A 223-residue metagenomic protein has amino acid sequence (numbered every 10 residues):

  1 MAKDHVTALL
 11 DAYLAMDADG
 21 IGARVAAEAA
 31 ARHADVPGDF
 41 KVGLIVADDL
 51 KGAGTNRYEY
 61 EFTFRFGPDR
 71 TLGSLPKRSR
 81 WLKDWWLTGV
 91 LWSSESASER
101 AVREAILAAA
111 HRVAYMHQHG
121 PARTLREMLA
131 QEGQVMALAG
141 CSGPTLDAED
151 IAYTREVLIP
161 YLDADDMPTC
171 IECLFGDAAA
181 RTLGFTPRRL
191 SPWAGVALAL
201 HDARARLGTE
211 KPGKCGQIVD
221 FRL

Functional and structural regions predicted by a protein language model:
M1-H5: A structured, charge-rich N-terminal accessory region that forms the first stable segment of a protein and links
L10-D84: Auxiliary, metal-adjacent structural segments of Zn-dependent hydrolase domains
A29, V42, F64-R65, A110-A114 (+3 more regions): Structured N-terminal alpha/beta-domain signature that marks small ligand/cofactor-binding or signaling modules
S93-S98: A generic structural motif
R100-G120: Active-site recognition of the HExxH zinc-binding catalytic motif
Q118-Y161: Post-HExxH zinc-binding segment in Zn-dependent metallohydrolases
A164-L223: Pan-zinc metallopeptidase signature
